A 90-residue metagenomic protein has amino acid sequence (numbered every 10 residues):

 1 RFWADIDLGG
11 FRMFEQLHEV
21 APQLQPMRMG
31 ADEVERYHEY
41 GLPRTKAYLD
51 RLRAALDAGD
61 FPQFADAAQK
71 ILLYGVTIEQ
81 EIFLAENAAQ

Functional and structural regions predicted by a protein language model:
W3-Q90: TOPRIM fold recognition
